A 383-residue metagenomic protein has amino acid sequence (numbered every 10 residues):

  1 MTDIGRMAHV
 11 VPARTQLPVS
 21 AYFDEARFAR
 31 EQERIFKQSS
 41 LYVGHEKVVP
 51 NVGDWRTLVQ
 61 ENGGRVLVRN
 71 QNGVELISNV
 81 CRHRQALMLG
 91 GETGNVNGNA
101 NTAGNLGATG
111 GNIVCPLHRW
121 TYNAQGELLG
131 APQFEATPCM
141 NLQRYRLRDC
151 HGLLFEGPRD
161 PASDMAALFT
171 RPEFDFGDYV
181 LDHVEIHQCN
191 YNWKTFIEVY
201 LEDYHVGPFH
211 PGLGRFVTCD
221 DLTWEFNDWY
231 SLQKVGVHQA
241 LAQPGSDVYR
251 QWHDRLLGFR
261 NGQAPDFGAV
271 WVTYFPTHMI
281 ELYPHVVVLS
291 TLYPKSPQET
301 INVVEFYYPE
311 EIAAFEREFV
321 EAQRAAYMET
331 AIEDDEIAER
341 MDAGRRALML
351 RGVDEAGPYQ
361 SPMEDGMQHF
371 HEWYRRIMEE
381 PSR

Functional and structural regions predicted by a protein language model:
G5-V19, G177: Short, contiguous pre-domain boundary segments
S20-E25, E31, G110-C115, S246-Y249 (+1 more regions): Short low-complexity stretches enriched in small and charged residues
A21-Q60, R65: Non-catalytic accessory segments flanking enzyme active sites
F36-S40, A86, H205: Generic structural signal for secondary-structure transition and capping sites
Q38-G44, E127-A131, W271-P276: Short Pro/Gly-enriched beta-strand edge/turn motifs at strand-loop
V48-R159, A166-A167: Rieske [2Fe-2S] iron-sulfur-binding domain
V68, S78-N79, N97-N99, R146 (+2 more regions): C-terminal catalytic domain of Rieske-type non-heme iron oxygenases
